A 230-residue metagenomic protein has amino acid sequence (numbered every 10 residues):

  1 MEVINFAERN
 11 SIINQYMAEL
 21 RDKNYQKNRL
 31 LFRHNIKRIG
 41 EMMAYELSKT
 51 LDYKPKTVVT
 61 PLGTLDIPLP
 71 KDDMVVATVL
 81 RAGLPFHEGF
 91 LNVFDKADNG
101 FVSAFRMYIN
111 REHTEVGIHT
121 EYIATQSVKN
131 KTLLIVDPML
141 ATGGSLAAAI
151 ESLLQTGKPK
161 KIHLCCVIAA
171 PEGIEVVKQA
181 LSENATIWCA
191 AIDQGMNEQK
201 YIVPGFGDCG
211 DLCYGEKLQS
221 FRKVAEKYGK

Functional and structural regions predicted by a protein language model:
M1-K230: PRPP-associated nucleotide enzymes
